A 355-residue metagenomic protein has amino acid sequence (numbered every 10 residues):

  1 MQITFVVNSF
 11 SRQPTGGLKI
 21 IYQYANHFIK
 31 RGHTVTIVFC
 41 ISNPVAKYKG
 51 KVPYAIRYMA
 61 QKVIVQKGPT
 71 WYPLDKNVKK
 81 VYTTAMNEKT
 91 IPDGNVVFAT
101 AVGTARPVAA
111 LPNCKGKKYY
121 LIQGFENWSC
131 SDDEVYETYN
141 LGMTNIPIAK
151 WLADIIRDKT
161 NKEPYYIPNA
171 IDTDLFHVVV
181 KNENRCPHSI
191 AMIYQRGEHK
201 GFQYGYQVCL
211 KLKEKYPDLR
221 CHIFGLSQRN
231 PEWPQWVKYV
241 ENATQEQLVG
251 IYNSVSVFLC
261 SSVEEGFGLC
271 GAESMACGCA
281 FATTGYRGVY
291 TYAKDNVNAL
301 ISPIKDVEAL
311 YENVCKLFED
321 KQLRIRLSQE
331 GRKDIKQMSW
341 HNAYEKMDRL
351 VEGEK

Functional and structural regions predicted by a protein language model:
I146, N182-K200, Y206-K211: Conserved donor-binding/catalytic core segment of Leloir-type glycosyltransferases
G225-V249: Nucleotide-activated donor-binding/catalytic signature segment of Leloir-type glycosyltransferases, i.e., the conserved
E232, Y286-N296, L300-I301: Short acidic/histidine- and often glycine-rich active-site loop of Leloir-type glycosyltransferases that engages
N242, D295-N296, L300-V307, K316-K321: Conserved acidic donor-binding segment of nucleotide-sugar-dependent glycosyltransferases
G250-V255: Short alpha-helical donor nucleotide-sugar binding micro-motif in glycosyltransferases
V263: Aromatic "clamp/platform" in nucleotide-sugar-dependent glycosyltransferases that forms part of the donor/acceptor
A280-T283: Short hydrophobic beta-strand element within catalytic cores of glycosyltransferases and related nucleotide-activated
A309, K316, L323-Q337, E345-R349: A short, well-ordered alpha-helix in the C-terminal region of glycosyltransferases
